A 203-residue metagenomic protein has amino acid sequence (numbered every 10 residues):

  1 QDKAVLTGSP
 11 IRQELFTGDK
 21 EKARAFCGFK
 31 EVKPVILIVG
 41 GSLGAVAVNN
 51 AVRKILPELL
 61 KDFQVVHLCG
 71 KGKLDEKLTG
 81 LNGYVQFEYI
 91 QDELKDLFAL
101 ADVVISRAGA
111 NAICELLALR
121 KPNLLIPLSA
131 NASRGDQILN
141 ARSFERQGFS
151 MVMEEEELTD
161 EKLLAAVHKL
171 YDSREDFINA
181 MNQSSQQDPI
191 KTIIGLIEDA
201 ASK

Functional and structural regions predicted by a protein language model:
Q1-E21, F26: Active-site-proximal region of nucleotide-activated glycan assembly enzymes, centered on histidine/acidic-rich loops
K20-K22, F29-S106, I138-N140, M153-E161: Donor-nucleotide binding loops and adjacent catalytic segments primarily of GT-B fold Leloir glycosyltransferases
K95, I113-L119, R142: Short alpha-helical segment that forms part of, or immediately flanks, the ligand-binding pocket in carbohydrate-active
A99-C114, K121-P122: Acidic donor-binding loop of glycosyltransferase active sites
S106, P122-R134: Short hydrophobic beta-strand element within catalytic cores of glycosyltransferases and related nucleotide-activated
S129-A166: Change "using UDP/GDP/dTDP sugars" to "using nucleotide sugars
K169, Q186-K203: C-terminal alpha-helical cap of glycosyltransferases
E175-Q187: A short, well-ordered alpha-helix in the C-terminal region of glycosyltransferases
